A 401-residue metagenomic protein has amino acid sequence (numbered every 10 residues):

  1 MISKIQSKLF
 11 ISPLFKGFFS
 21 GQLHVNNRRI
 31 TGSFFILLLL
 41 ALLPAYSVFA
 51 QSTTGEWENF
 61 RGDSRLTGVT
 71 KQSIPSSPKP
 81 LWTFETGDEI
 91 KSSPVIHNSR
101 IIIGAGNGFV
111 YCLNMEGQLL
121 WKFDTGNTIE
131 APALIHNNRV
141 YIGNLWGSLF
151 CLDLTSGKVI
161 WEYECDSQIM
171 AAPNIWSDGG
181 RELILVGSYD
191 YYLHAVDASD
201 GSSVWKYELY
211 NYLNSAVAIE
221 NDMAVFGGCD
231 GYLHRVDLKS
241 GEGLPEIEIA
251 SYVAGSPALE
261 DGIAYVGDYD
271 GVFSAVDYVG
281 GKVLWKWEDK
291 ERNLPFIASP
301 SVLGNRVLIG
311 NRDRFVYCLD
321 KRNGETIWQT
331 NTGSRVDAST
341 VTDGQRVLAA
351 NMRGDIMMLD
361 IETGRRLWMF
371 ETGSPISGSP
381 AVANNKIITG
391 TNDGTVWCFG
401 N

Functional and structural regions predicted by a protein language model:
M1-R28: N-terminal secretory signal peptides that target proteins for export/translocation
S33-A45: Bacterial N-terminal signal peptides
A50-S52: Boundary at the C-terminal end of the N-terminal hydrophobic targeting segment
T54, R61-S64, S76, W82-V95 (+14 more regions): Extracytoplasmic beta-rich repeat domains
A105-G108, L113-M115: Beta-propeller domains
N114-Q118, D153-S156, D197-D200, D237-G241 (+4 more regions): Short loop/turn segments that connect beta-strands within beta-propeller blades
